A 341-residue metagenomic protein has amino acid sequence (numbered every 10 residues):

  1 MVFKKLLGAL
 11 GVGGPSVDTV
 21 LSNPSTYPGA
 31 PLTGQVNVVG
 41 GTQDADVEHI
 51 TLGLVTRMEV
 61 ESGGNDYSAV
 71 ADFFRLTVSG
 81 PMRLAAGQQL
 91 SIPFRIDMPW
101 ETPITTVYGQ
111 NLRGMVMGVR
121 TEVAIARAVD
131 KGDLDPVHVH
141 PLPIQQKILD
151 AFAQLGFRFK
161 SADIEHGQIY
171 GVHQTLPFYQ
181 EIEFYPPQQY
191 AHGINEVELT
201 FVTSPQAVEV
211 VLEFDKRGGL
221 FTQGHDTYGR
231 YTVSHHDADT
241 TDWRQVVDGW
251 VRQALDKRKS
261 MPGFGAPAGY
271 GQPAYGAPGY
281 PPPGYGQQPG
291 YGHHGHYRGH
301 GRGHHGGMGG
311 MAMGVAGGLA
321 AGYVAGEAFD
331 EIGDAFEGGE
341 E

Functional and structural regions predicted by a protein language model:
M1-Y291, G310-V324: C-terminal beta-sandwich interaction modules and adjacent acidic, Ser/Thr/Pro/Gly-rich low-complexity tails used
H293-E341: Short, low-complexity, glycine-enriched hydrophobic/amphipathic alpha-helices that associate with lipid bilayers
